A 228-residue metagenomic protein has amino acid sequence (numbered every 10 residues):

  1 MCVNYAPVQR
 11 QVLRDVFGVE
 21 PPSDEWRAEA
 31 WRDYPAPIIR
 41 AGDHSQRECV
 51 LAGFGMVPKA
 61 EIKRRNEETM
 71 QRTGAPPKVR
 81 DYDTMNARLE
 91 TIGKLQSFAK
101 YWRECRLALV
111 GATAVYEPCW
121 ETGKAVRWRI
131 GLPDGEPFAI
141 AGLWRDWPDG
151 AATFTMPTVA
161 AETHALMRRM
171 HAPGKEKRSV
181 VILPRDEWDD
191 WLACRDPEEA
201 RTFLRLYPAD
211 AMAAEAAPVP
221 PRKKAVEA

Functional and structural regions predicted by a protein language model:
M1-A228: Short linear sequence motif anchored by a di-proline
